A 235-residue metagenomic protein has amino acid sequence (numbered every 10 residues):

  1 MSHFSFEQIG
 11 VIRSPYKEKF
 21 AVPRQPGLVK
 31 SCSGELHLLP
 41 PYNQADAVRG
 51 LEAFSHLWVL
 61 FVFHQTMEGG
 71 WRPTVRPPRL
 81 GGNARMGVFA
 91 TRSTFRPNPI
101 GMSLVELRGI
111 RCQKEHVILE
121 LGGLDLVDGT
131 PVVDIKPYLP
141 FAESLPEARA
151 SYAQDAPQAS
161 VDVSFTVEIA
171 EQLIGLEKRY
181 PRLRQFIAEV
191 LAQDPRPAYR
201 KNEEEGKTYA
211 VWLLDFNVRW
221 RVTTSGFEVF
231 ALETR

Functional and structural regions predicted by a protein language model:
M1-A45, L51-A53, P140-V190: Arg/Lys-rich, positively charged N-terminal/basic patches that mediate binding to nucleic acids
S2-Q8, F95-V105, L214: Short coil-to-beta-strand transition motifs
K17, G109-H116, S225: Short, conserved beta-turn/loop elements at beta-strand boundaries and strand-helix junctions
A47-G101, Q193, Y199-E205: Active-site-adjacent substructure of cysteine-protease-like catalytic cores
K114-L124, V229-F230: Short, solvent-exposed secondary-structure boundary/capping segments
L119-A153: Flexible glycine-rich active-site/ligand-binding loops centered on an Asp-His dyad
N217, V222-R235: Enriched for short, Lys/Arg-rich terminal
